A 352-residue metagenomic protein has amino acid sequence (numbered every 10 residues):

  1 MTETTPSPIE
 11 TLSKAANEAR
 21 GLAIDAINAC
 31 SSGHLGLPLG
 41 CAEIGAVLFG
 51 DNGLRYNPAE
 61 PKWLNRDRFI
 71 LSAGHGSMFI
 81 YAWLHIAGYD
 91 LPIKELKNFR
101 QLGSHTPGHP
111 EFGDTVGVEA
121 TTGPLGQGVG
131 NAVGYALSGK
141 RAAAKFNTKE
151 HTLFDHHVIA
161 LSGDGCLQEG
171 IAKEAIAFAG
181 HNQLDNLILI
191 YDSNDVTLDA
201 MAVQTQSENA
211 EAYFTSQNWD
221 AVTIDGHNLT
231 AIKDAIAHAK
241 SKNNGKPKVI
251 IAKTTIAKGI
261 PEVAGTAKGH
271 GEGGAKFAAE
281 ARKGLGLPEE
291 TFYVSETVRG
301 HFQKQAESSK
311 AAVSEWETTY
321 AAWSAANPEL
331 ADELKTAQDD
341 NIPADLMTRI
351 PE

Functional and structural regions predicted by a protein language model:
M1-A42, L161-S162, C166-G170, I188-I190 (+1 more regions): Conserved acidic/glycine
G40-N182: Cofactor-binding active-site loop characterized by glycine-rich and histidine/acidic residues
D185: Short acidic/polar active-site loop segments enriched in Thr and Asp
